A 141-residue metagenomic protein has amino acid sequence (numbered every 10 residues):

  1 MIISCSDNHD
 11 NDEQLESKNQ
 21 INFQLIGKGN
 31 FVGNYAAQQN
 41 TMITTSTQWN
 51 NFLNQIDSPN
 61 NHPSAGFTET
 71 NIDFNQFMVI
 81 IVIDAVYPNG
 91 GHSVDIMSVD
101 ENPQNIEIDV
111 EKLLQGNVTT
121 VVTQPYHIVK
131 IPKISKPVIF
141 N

Functional and structural regions predicted by a protein language model:
C5-N141: Exposed, flexible binding/inhibitory loops of compact, secreted disulfide-stabilized domains
